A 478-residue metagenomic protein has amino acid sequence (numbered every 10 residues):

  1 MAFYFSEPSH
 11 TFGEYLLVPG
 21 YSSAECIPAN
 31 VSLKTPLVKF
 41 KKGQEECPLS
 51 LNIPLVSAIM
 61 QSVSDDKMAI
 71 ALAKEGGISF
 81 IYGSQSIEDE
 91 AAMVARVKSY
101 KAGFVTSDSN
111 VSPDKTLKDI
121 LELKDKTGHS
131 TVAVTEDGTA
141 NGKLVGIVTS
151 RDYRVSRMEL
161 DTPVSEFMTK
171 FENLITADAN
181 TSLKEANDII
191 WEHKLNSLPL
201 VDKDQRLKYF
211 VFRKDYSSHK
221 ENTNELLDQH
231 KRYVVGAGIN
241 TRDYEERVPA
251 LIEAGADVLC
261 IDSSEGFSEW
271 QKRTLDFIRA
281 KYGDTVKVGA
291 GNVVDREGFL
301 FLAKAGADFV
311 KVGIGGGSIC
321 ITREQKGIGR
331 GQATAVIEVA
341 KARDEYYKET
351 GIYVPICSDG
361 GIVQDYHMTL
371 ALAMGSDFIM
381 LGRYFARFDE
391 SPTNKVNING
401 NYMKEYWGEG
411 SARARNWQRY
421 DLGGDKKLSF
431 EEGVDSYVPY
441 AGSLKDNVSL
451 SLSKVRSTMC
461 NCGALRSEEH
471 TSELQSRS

Functional and structural regions predicted by a protein language model:
M1-Y21, S109-S112, A177-D178, K184-E185 (+4 more regions): Alpha/beta catalytic cores of nucleotide-metabolism and tRNA/nucleoside-modifying enzymes
I27-L51, A58-M60, D89-H129, V134-D137 (+6 more regions): Bateman/CBS regulatory modules and CBS-like beta-alpha motifs in cytosolic regions of diverse proteins
Q44-P48, A73, K98, L121-D125 (+7 more regions): Surface-exposed amphipathic alpha-helices with a cationic face
P48-S57, G103-D108, F171, D228-A237 (+3 more regions): Short beta-strand/loop segments at the ligand-binding rim of alpha/beta enzyme cores
K67-I70, Y244-A254, V288, V294-V312 (+1 more regions): Catalytic cores of alpha/beta
K74-D89, K203, A256-S268, D308-K326 (+1 more regions): Glycine-rich phosphate-binding active-site loops on the catalytic face of alpha/beta enzymes
F80-Q85, S109-V111, T131-A133, T176-D178 (+6 more regions): Catalytic beta/alpha-barrel core
S86-A95, S156-D161, R206-L226, Y244-R247 (+4 more regions): Active-site-adjacent beta->alpha loops and helix N-cap segments on the catalytic face of soluble alpha/beta enzymes
